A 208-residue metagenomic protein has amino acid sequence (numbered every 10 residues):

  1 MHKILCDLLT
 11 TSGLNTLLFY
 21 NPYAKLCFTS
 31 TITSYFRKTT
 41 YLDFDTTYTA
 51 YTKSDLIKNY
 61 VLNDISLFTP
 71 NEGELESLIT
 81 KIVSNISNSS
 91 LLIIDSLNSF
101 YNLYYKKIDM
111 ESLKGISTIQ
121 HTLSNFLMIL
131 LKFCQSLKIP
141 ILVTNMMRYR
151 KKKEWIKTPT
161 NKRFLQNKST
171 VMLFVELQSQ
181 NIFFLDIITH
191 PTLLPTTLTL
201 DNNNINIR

Functional and structural regions predicted by a protein language model:
M1-S12: Pre-Walker A adenine-sensing motif
L9-T10, S34-Y35, N59-Y60, S84-S87 (+3 more regions): Conserved catalytic network of the ASCE P-loop NTPase/AAA+ motor domain
T10-I82: Conserved P-loop
L18, L42-D43, L67-T69, I93-D95 (+2 more regions): Conserved beta-strand segments of the P-loop GTPase G domain that flank and frequently precede/overlap
D45-Y48, N71-L75, N98-F100, M147-R150 (+2 more regions): Conserved nucleotide-binding/hydrolysis micro-motifs of P-loop NTPases
I65, L130, S169: Conserved RecA-like P-loop NTPase ATPase core
S84-F164: P-loop NTPase motor core
F133-R208: Phosphate-binding/switch region of NTP-binding enzymes
